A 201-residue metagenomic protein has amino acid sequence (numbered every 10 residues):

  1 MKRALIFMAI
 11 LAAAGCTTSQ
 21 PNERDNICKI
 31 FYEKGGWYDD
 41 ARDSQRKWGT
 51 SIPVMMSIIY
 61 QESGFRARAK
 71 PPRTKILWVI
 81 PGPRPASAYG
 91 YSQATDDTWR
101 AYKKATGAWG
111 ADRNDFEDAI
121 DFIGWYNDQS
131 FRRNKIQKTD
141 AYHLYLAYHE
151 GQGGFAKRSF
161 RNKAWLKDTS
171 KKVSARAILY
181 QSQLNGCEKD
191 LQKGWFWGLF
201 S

Functional and structural regions predicted by a protein language model:
K2-M8: Sec-dependent signal peptide recognition, specifically the positively charged N-region followed immediately by
M8-A9, W109: A periodicity- and composition-biased signal for non-globular, repetitive helical segments
A9-I10, P21: Residue-level signal for mature regions of secreted extracellular proteins and peptides
A12-G15: C-terminal motif of bacterial Sec signal peptides marking the signal peptidase cleavage site
T17-Q192: Catalytic glycan-binding domains that act on GlcNAc-containing polysaccharides
K189-S201: Low-complexity, Gly/Ser/Thr/Pro-rich intrinsically disordered linker/tail segments
